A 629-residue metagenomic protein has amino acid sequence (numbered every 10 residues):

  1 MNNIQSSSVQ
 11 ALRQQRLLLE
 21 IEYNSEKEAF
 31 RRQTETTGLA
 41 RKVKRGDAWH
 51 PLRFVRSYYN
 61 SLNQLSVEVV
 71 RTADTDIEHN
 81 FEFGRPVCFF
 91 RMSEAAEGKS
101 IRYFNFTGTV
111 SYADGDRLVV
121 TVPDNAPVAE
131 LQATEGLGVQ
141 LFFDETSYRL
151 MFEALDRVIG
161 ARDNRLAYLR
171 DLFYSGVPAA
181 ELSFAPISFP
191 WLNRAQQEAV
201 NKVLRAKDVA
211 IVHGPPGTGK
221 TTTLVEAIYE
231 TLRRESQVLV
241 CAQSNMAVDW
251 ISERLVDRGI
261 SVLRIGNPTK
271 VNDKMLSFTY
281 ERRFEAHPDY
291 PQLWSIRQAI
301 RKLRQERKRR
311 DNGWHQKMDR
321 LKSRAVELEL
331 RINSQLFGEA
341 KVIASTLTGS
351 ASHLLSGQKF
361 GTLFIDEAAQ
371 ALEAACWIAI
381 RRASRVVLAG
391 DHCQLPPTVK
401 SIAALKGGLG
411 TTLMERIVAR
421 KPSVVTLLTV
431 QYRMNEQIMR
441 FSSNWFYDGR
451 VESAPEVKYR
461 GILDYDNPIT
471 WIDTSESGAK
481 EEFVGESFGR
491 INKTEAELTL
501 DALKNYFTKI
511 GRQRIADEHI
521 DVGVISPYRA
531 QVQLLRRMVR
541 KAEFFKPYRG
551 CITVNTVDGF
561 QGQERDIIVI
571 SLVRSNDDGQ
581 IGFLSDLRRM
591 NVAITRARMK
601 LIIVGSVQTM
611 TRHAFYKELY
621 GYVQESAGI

Functional and structural regions predicted by a protein language model:
M1-F83, S147: A helicase ATPase "motif cassette" and its flanking acidic/Ser/Thr-rich regulatory loops
N2-L18, D74, E78-N201, D257 (+2 more regions): Pre-ATPase regulatory/linker segments immediately N-terminal to the P-loop/RecA-like helicase/translocase core
E68, C88-F90, T109, V119-T121 (+6 more regions): Beta-strand cores of modular interaction/reader domains in eukaryotic scaffold and signaling proteins, especially PDZ
I77, T109, N333, N555-T556: Short, conserved secondary-structure segments in the cores of folded domains
F89-R91, T346, S571: Residue-level recognition of conserved beta-strand edge/terminus positions
S93, G98, D124, Y174-E285 (+3 more regions): ASCE P-loop NTPase helicase motor core
R234-S236, S244, S334, T348-I629: Conserved helicase motor core of SF1/SF2 NTP-dependent helicases
E281-S323, I380, I594: ATP-hydrolysis module of ASCE/P-loop NTPase motor domains, specifically the Walker B Asp-Glu catalytic pair
